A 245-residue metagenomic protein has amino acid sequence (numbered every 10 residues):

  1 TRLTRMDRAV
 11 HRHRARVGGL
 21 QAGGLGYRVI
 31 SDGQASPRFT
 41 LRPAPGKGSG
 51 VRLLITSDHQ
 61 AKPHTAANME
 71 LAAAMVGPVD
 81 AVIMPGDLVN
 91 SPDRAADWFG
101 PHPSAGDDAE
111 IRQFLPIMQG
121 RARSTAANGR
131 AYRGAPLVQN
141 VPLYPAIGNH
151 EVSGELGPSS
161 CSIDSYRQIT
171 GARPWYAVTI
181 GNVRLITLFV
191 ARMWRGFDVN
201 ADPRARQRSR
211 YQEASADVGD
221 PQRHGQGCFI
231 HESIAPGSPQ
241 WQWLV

Functional and structural regions predicted by a protein language model:
T1-I55, Q60, G77: Acidic, histidine-bearing metal-coordination/catalytic regions of metal-dependent phosphoesterases
R12, A67-L71, W243: Well-ordered alpha-helical segments embedded in enzymatic catalytic cores
R16, G24-T40, W98-W243: Extended active-site neighborhood of metal-dependent phosphoesterases/phosphodiesterases
A44, K62, S91, V152-S153 (+1 more regions): Active-site loop signature of alpha/beta-hydrolase-fold enzymes
P45, S57, G86, I147 (+1 more regions): Residues at the C-termini of beta-strands that transition into short coil/loop
S49-V141: Conserved, compact domain cores that house catalytic/ligand-binding motifs in diverse enzymes and effector modules
